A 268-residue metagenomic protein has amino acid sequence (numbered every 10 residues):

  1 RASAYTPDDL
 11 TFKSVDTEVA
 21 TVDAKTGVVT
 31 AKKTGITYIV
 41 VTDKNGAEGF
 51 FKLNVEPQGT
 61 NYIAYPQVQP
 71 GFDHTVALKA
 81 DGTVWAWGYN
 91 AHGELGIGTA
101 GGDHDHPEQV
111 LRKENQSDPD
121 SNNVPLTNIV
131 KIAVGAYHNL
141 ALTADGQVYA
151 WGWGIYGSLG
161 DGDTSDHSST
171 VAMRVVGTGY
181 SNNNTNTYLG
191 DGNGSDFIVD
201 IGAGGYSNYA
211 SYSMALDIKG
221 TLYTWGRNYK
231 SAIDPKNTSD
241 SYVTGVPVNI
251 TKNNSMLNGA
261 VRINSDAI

Functional and structural regions predicted by a protein language model:
R1-Y62: Extracytoplasmic soluble-region selector
E56-K79, T83-A91: An edge-strand/N-cap motif at the start of beta-rich repeat modules
D73, A80, Y89-A91, Y137 (+5 more regions): Short loop/turn segments immediately following the C-termini of beta-strands
H74-A77, A86, H138-A141, A150 (+3 more regions): Conserved core positions of repeat-based scaffolds
L78, W87-V110, N115-D120, G152-V175 (+4 more regions): Short glycine/serine- and acidic-residue-enriched loop/turn motifs that recur at repeat junctions
